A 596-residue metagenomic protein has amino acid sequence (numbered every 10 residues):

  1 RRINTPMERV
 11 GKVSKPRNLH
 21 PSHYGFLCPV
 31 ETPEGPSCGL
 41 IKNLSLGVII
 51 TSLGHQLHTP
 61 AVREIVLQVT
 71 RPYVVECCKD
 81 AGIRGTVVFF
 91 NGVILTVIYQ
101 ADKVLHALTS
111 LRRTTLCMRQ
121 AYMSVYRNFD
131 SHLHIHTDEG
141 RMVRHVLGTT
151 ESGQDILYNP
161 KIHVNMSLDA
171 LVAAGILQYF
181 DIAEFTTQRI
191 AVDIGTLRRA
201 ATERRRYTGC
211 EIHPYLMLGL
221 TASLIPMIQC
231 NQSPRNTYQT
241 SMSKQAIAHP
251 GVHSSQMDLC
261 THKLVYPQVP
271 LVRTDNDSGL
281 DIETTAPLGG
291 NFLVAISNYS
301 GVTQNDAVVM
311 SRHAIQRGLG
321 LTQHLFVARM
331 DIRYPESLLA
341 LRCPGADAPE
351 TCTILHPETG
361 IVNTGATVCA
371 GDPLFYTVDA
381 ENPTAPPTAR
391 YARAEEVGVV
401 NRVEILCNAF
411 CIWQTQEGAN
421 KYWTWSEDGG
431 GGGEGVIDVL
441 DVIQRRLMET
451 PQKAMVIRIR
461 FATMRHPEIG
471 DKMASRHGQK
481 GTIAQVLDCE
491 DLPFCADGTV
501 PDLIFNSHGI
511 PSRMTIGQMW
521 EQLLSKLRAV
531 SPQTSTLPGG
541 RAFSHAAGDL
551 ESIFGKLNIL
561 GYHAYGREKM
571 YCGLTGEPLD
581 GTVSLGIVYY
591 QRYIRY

Functional and structural regions predicted by a protein language model:
R1-Y596: Conduit-forming functional cores of very large proteins
